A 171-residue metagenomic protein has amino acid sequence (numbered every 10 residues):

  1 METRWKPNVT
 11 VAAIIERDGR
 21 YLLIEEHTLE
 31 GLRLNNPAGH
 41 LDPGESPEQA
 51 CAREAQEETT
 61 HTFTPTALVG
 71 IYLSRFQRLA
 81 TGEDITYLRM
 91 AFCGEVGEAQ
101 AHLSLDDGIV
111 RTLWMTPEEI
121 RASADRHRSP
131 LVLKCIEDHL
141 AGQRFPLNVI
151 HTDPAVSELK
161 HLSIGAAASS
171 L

Functional and structural regions predicted by a protein language model:
M1-L22, H40, C93: Conserved N-terminal beta-strand and adjoining loop/helix that marks the start of the Nudix/MutT-like hydrolase domain
N8, E16, N36, F63 (+1 more regions): Short connector loops at helix/strand junctions that flank enzyme active sites, especially segments positioning acidic
R17-E57: Conserved Nudix-box catalytic region and its N-terminal flanking loop in Nudix hydrolases and closely related
G31, L73-R75: Generic structural signal for helix capping and beta-alpha/helix-loop junctions
G31-L34, D107-L171: Nudix hydrolase/Nudix homology domain
L41-T64, R75-P130, L162-A167: Unchanged
L68-I71: Residue-level recognition of beta-strand microenvironments
